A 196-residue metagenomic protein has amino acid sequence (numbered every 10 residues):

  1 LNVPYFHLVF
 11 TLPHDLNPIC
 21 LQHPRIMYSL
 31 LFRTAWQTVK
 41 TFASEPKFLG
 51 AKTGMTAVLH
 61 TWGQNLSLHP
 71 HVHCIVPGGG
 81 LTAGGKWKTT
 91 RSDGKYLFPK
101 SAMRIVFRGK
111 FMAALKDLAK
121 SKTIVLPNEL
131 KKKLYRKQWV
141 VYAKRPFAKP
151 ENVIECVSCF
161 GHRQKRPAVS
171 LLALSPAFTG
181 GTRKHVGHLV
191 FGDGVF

Functional and structural regions predicted by a protein language model:
L1-F196: Beta->alpha loop/short-helix hinge microenvironment recognizer with preference for catalytic Tyr/His contexts
